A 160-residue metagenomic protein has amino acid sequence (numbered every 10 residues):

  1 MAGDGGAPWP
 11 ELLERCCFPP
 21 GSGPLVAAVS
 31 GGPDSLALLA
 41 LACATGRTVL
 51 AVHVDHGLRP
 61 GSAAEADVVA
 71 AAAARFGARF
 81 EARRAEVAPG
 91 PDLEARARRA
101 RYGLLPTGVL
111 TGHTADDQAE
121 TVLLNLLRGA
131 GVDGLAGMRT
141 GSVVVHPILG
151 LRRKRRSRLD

Functional and structural regions predicted by a protein language model:
M1-D160: Core alpha/beta nucleotide-donor-binding catalytic domains of modification enzymes
